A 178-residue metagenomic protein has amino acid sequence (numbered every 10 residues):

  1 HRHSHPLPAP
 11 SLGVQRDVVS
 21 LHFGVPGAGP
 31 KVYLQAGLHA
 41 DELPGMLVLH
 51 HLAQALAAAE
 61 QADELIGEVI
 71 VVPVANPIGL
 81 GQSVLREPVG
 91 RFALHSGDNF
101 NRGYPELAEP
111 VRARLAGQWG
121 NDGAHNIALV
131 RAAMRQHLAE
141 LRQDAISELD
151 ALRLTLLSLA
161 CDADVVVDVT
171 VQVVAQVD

Functional and structural regions predicted by a protein language model:
H1-D178: Structured catalytic-domain cores with a bias toward divalent-metal coordination
